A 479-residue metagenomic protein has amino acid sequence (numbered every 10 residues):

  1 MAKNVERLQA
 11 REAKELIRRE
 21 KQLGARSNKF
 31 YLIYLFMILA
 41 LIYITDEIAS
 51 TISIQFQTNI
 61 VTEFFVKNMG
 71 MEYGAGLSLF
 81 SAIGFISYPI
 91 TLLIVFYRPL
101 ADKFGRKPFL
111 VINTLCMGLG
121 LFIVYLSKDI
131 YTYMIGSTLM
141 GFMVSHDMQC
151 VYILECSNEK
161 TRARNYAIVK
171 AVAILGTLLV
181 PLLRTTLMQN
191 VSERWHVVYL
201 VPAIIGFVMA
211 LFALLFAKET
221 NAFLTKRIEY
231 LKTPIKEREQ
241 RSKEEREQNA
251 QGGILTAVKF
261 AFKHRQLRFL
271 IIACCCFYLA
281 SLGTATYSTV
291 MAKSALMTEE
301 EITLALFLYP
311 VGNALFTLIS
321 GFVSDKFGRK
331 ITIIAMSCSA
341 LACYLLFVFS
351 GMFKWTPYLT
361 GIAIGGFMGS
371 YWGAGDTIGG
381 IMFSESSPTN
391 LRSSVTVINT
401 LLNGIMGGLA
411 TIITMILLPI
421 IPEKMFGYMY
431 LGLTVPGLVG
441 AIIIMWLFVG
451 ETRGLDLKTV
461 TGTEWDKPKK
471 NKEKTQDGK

Functional and structural regions predicted by a protein language model:
M1-Q55: Cytosolic juxtamembrane N-terminal segment immediately preceding the first transmembrane helix of multi-pass
S53-Q55, H264-T317, G407-T411: Extracytoplasmic gate region of multi-pass secondary transporters
F56-T91, E300: Extracellular/periplasmic helix-loop-helix junction of adjacent transmembrane segments in MFS-like secondary
L79-P99, F307-S320: Central cavity-lining transmembrane alpha-helices of secondary-active solute carriers, predominantly the Major
L92-K128, F327-K330: Conserved MFS/SLC helix-loop-helix module at the cytosolic interface between two early adjacent transmembrane helices
L115-K128, C338-K354: C-terminal ends and interior cores of transmembrane alpha-helices in multi-pass membrane transporters/permeases
Y131-V144, P357-A374: Hydrophobic core of transmembrane alpha-helices in multi-pass small-molecule transporters, especially MFS/SLC-type
V144, T161-Q189, I205-G206, N399-T411: Glycine-rich segments within core transmembrane alpha-helices of 12-TM secondary carriers
